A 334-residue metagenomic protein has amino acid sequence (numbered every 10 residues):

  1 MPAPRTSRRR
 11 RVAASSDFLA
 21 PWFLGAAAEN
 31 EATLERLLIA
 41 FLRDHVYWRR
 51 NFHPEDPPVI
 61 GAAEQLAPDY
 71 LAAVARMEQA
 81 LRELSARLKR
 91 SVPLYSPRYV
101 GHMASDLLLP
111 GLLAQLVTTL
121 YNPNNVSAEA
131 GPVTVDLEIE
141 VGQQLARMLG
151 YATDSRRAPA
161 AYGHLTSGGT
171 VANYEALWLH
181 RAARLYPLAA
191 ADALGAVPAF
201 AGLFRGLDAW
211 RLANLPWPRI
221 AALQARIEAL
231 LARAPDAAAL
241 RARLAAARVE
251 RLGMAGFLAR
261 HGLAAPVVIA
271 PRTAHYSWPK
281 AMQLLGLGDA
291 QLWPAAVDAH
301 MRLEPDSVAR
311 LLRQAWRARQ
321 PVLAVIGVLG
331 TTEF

Functional and structural regions predicted by a protein language model:
P2-A161, V171, R184-A189, A193 (+2 more regions): N-terminal entrance/gating region of PLP-dependent enzymes' catalytic architecture
T134, L165-S167, V171, G195-L203: Long, hydrophobic, well-ordered secondary-structure blocks that form the structural core and pocket-lining surfaces
G142-R147, H164, A182, L292-A295 (+1 more regions): Cofactor-binding active-site loop characterized by glycine-rich and histidine/acidic residues
Y162-H164, G253: Interfacial segments of alpha-helical transmembrane regions
L179: Basic, glycine-enriched DNA-binding surface that flanks or lies within the catalytic cores of DNA
L185-P187, A193-L329, E333-F334: PLP-dependent aminotransferase-class I/II
